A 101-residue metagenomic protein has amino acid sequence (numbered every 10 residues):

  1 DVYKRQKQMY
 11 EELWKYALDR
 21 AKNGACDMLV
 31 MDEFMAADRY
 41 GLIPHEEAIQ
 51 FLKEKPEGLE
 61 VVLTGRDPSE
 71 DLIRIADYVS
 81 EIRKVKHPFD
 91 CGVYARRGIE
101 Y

Functional and structural regions predicted by a protein language model:
V2-Y3: Short, small-residue-biased leader/transition segments that mark boundaries at the very start of proteins
K7-E11, G41-P44: A conditional alpha-helix N-cap/helix-loop micro-motif detector
W14-K22: Conserved alpha-helical scaffold flanking the Walker A/P-loop in AAA+ ATPase domains
A25-M28, P56-L63: Loop/turn-to-beta-strand initiation segments
D32-F34: Walker B catalytic acidic pair
A36-E47, L72-I73: Conserved ATPase-coupling elements of RecA-like P-loop NTPase cores
E46-G58, D71: Catalytic-core regions built around general acid/base machinery
P68-Y101: Phosphate-binding/switch region of NTP-binding enzymes
